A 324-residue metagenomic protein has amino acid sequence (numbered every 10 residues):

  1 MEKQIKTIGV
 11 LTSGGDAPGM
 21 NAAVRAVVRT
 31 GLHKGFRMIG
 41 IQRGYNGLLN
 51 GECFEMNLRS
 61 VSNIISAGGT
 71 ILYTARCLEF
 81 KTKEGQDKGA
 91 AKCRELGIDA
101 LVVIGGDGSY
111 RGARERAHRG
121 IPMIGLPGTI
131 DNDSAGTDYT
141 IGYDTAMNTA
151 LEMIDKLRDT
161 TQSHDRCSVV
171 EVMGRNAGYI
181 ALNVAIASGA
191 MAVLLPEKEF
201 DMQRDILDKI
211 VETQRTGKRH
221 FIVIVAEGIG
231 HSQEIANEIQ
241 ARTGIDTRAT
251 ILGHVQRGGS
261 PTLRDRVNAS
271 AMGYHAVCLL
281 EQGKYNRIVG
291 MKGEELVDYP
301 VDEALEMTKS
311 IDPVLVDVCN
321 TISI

Functional and structural regions predicted by a protein language model:
M1-E2, L48-V103, G108-S109, I141-N148 (+2 more regions): Glycine-rich oxoanion-binding loops at beta->alpha junctions
E2-L49: N-terminal phosphate-binding or glycine-rich loops at protein starts, especially the Walker A/P-loop of NTPases
S13-D16, I41-N46, R76-C77, G106-G108 (+7 more regions): Short, ordered loop/turn segments at secondary-structure junctions
A22-V27, G108-I121, A181: Short Gly/Thr/Asp-enriched flexible loops that form oxyanion-binding sites at enzyme active sites
R29-M56, R119-K156: Glycine/threonine-rich beta-strand-loop-alpha-helix active-site module that forms ligand/phosphate-binding
V103-G105, E115, P122, Y143-D246 (+1 more regions): Accessory alpha-helical/coil subdomains and C-terminal extensions that flank or cap enzyme catalytic cores
H231, I239-I324: C-terminal non-catalytic interaction/assembly regions of soluble proteins
